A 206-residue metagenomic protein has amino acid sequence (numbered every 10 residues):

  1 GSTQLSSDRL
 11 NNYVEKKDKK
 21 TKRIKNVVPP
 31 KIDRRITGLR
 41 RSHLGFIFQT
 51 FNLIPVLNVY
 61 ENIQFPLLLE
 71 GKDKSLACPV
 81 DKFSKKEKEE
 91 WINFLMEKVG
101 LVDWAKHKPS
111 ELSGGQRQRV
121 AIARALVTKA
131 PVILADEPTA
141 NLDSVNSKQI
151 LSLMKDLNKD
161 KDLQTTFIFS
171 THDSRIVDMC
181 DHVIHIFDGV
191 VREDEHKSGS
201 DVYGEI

Functional and structural regions predicted by a protein language model:
S42, L153-F169: Conserved catalytic loops of ABC-family nucleotide-binding domains
L57-F65: Short coil-to-helix segment of the ABC ATPase nucleotide-binding domain corresponding to the Q-loop/switch region
K108-L112, Q116-Q118: Conserved ABC ATPase signature
I122: Hydrophobic anchor residue at the start of the ABC signature
V127-P131: A short, proline-enriched helix->beta-strand linker immediately N-terminal to the Walker B motif in ABC-type P-loop
I133-D136: Catalytic Walker B motif of ABC-type/P-loop ATPase nucleotide-binding domains
S144-N146: Helix N-cap at the start of a conserved alpha-helix in ABC-type nucleotide-binding domains
